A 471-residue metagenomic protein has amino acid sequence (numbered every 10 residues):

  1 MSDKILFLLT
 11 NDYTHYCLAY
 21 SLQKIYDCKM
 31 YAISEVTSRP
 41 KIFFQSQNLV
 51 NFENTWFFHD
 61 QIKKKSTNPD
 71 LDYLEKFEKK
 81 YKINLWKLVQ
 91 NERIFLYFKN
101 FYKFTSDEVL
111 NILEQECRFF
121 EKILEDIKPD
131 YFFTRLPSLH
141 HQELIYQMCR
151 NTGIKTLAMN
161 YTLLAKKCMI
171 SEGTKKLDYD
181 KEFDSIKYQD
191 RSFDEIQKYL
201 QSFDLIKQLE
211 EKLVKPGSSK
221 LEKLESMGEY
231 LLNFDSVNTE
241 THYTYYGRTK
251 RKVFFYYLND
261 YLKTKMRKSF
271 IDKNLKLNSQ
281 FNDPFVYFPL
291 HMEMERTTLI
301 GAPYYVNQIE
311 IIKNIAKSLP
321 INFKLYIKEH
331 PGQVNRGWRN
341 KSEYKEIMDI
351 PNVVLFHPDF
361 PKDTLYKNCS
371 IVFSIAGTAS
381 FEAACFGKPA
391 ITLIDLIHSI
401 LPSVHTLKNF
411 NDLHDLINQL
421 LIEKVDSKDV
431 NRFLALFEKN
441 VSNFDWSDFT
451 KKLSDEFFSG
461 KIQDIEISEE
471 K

Functional and structural regions predicted by a protein language model:
S2-D12, S34-V36, T105, F133 (+1 more regions): Nucleotide-activated donor-dependent transferases that construct or modify glycoconjugates
L9-Y26, Y304-L319: Histidine-anchored nucleotide/phosphate-binding helix
S21-F120, L164-K265: Conserved N-terminal ligand/cofactor-binding loop architecture of enzyme catalytic domains
R118-E182: Conserved nucleotide-sugar donor-interacting segment of glycosyltransferase catalytic cores, predominantly GT-B
T134-R135, N160, P358-H405: A donor-sugar binding/catalytic signature common to diverse glycosyltransferases and related nucleotide-sugar
K181-L232, S403-K471: Leloir-type glycosyltransferase catalytic cores
Q280-I309, N314-A316, E329-Q333, E438 (+1 more regions): Active-site donor-nucleotide binding/catalytic segment of nucleotide-sugar enzymes
K313-H357: Catalytic donor nucleotide-activated moiety binding site of glycosyltransferases and closely related
